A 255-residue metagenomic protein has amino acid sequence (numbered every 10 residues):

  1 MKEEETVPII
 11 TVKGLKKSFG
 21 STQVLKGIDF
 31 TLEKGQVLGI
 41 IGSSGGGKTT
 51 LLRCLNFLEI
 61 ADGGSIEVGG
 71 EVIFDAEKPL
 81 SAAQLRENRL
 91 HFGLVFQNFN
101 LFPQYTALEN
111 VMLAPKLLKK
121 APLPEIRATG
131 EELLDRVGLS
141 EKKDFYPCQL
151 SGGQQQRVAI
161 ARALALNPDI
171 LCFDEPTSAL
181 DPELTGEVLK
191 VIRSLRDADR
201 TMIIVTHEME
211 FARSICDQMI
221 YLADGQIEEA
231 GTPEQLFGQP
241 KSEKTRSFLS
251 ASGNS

Functional and structural regions predicted by a protein language model:
K2-E4, T245: Pre-NBD coupling/linker segments of ABC/ABC-like ATPases
P8-I10, K16-P233: ABC family nucleotide-binding domain
L222-A223, E234-S255: C-terminal boundary and immediately downstream tail of ABC-type ATPase nucleotide-binding domains
